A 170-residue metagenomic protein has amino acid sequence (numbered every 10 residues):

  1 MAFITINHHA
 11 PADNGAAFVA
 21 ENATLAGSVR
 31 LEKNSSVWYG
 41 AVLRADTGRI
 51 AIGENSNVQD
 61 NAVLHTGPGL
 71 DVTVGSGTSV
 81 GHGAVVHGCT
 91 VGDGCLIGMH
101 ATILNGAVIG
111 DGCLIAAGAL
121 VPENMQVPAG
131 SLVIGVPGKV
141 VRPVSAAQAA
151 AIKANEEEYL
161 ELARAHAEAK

Functional and structural regions predicted by a protein language model:
A2-N14, L70-V72, S76-V85, D93 (+1 more regions): C-terminal segments of enzyme domains that contribute to small-molecule binding surfaces
G15, A20-E21, A26-G27, E32-K33 (+16 more regions): Left-handed beta-helix
I50: A short, polar/charged loop-to-alpha-helix boundary motif
